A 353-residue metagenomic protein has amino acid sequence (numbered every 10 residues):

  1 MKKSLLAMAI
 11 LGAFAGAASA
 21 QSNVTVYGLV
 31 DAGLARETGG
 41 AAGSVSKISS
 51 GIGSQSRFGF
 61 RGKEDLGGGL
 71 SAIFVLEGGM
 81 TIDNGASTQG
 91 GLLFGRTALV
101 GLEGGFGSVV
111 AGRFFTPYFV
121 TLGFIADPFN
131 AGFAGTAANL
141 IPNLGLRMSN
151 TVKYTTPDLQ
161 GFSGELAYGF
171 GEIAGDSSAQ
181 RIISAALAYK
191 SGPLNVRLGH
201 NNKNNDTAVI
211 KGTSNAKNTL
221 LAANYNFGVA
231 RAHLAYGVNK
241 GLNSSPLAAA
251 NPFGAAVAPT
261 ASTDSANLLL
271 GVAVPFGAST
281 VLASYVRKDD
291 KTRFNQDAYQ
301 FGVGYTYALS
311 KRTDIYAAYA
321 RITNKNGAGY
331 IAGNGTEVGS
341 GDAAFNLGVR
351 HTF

Functional and structural regions predicted by a protein language model:
M1-Q21: Gram-negative bacterial Sec-dependent N-terminal signal peptides
L5, G53-R57, F94-T97, R147-S149 (+5 more regions): Transmembrane beta-barrel architecture of outer-membrane proteins
A9, G59-R61, L99-G101, K153-T155 (+5 more regions): Outer-membrane beta-barrel architecture
Q21-R36, V45-G171, A179-R181, A188-N195: Outer membrane beta-barrel
A32-T38, G78-I82, F115-P117, Y168-E172 (+8 more regions): Transmembrane beta-strands of outer-membrane beta-barrel pores
L70, F106-V109, G161-G164, P193-L198 (+3 more regions): Repeated loop/turn-to-beta-strand initiation elements of outer-membrane beta-barrel proteins
S184-G304, G339: Detector for outer-membrane/organellar transmembrane beta-barrel domains, recognizing the amphipathic beta-strand
S340-F353: Outer-membrane beta-barrel "beta-signal"
